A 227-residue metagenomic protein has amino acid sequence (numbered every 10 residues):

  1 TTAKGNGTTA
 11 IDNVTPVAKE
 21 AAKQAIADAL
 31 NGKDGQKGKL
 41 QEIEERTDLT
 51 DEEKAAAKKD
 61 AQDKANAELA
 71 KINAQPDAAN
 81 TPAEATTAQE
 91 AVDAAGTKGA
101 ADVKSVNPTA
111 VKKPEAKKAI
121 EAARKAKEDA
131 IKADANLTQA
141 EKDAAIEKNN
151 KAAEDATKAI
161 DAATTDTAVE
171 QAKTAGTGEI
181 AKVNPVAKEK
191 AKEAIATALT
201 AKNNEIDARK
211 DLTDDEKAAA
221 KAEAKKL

Functional and structural regions predicted by a protein language model:
T1-L227: Amphipathic alpha-helical assembly segments used for oligomerization, scaffolding, or translocation
